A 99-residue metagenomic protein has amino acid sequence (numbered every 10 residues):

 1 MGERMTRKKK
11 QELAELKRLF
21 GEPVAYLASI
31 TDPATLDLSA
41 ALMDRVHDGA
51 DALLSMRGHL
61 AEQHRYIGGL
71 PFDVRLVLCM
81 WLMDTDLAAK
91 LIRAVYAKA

Functional and structural regions predicted by a protein language model:
M1-A14: Short Lys/Arg-rich cationic patches that frequently serve as NLS/NoLS or arginine-rich RNA/DNA-binding motifs
R7, A34-D37, A41, D48: Positively charged, low-complexity terminal tracts and the immediately adjacent first secondary-structure elements
K9-Q11, R18, G58, L91 (+1 more regions): N-terminal cationic leader/targeting segments used for protein routing and processing
E15, L19-A34: N-terminal acidic leader/helix
M43-M83: Acidic, low-complexity, intrinsically disordered interaction modules
D73-A99: Amphipathic alpha-helical binding modules
